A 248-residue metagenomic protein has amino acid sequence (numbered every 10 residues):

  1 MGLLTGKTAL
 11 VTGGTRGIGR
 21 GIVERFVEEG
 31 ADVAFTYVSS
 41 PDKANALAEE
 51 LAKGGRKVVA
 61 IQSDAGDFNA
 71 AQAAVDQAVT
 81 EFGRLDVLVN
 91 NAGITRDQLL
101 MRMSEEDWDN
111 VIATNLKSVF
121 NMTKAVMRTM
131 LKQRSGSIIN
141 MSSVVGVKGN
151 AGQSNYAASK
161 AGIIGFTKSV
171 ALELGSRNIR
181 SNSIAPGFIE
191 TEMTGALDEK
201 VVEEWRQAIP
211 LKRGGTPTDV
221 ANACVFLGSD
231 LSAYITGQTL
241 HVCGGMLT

Functional and structural regions predicted by a protein language model:
T8, T15-G17: Conserved glycine-rich cofactor-binding loop
E29-A46: Conserved glycine-rich Rossmann-like NAD(P)H-binding loop of the short-chain dehydrogenase/reductase
L99-L100, D107-I112, T194, W205: Substrate-binding pocket helix/loop in short-chain dehydrogenase/reductase
T123, S159, T167: Active-site helix of classical SDR
R128, L172-S176, A233: Alpha-helical segment proximal to the catalytic Tyr-Lys
S143: Residue(s) in the substrate-gating loop at a strand-loop-helix junction that position the organic substrate next
S183, R206-L231, I235, G244: C-terminal helical subdomain
